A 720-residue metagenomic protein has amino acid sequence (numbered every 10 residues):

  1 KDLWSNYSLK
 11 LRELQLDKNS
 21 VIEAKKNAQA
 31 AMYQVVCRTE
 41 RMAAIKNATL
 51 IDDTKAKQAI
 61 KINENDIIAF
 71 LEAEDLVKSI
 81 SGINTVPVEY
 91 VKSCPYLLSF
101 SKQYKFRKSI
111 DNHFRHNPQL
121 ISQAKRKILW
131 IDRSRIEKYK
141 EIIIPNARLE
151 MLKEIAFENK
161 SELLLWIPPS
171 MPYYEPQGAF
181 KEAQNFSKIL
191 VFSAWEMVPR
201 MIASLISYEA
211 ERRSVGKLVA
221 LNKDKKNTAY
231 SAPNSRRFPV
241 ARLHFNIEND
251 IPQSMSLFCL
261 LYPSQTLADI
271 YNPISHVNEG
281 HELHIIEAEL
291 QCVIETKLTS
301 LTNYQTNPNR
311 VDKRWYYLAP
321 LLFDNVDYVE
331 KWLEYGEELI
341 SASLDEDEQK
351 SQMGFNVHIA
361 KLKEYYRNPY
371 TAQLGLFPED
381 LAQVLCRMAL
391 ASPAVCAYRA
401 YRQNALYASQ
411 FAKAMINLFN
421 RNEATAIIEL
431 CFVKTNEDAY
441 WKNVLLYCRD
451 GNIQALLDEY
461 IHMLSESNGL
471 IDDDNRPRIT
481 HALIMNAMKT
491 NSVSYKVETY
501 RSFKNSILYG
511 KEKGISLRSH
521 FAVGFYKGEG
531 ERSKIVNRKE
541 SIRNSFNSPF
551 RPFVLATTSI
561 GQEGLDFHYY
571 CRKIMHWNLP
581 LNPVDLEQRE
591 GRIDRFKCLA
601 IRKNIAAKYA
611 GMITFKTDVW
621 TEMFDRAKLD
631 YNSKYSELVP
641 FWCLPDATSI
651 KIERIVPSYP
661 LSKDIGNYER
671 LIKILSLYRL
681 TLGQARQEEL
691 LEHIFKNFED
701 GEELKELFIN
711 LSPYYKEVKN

Functional and structural regions predicted by a protein language model:
K1-L555, S559-N720: Helicase-associated low-complexity regulatory tails and linkers flanking the ATPase motor
